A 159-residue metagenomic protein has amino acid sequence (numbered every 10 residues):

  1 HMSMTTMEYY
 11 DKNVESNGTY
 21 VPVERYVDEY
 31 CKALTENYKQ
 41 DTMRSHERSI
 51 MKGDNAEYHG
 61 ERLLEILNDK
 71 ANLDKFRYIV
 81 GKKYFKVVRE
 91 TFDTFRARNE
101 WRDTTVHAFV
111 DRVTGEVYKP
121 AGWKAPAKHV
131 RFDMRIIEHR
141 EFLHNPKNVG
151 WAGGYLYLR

Functional and structural regions predicted by a protein language model:
H1-S3: Short, Lys/Arg-enriched N-terminal segments with co-localized hydrophobic residues within the first ~10-30 amino acids
T5-R77: Negatively charged, low-complexity tracts enriched in Asp/Glu with abundant Ser/Thr
I66-A108: Exposed beta-strand-loop-beta-strand "reactive/processing" segments of non-cytosolic proteins
T114-P146: A short, surface-exposed interaction/processing loop segment used at functional sites
N148-R159: Cysteine/selenocysteine-centered motifs that mediate thiol-based redox chemistry or coordinate metal-sulfur cofactors
